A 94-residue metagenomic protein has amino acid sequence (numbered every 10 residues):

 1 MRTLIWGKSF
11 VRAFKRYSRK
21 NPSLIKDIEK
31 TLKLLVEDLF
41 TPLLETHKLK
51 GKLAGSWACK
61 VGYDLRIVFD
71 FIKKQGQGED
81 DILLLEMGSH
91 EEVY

Functional and structural regions predicted by a protein language model:
M1-T3, L43, G51, G78: Short, charged low-complexity linear motifs
T3, R12, R19-I25, V61-R66 (+1 more regions): Enriched for short, Lys/Arg-rich terminal
A13, K30-T31: A ubiquitous structural signal for well-ordered alpha-helices
S18-R19, G55: Short histidine/acidic/glycine/proline-rich micro-motifs that form metal- and phosphate-coordinating active-site loops
L24-I28, E45: Short N-terminal amphipathic alpha-helix/helix-capping patch enriched in small hydrophobics with frequent Ser/Thr
L34-A58: A short, surface-exposed loop/turn module that caps and links secondary-structure elements
